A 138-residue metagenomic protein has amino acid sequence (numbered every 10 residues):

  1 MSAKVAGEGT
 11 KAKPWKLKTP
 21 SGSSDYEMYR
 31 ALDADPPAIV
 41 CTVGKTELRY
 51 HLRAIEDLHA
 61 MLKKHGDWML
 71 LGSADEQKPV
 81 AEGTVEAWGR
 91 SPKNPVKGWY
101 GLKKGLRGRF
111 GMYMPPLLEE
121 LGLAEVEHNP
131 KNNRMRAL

Functional and structural regions predicted by a protein language model:
S2-V80: Long, low-complexity, charged/polar intrinsically disordered regions in eukaryotic proteins
W15, K93-V96, L117: Generic low-complexity segments that are intrinsically disordered, proline-rich and/or Lys/Arg-biased
D35-P36, G98-W99, R136-L138: Charged, low-complexity intrinsically disordered segments and flexible loops
P37-I39, L118, N133: Hydrophobic residues embedded in beta-strands of well-ordered beta-sheets
E82-R109: Short helix-coil junctions and helix-kink-helix linkers
G111, K131, R136-A137: Nucleic acid-binding interface residues in structured DNA/RNA-binding domains, emphasizing the DNA-engaging scaffolds
M112-P116: Short, hydrophobic-biased segments on the C-terminal half of alpha helices that form "recognition helices"
E119-N132: A short, conserved structural fragment
